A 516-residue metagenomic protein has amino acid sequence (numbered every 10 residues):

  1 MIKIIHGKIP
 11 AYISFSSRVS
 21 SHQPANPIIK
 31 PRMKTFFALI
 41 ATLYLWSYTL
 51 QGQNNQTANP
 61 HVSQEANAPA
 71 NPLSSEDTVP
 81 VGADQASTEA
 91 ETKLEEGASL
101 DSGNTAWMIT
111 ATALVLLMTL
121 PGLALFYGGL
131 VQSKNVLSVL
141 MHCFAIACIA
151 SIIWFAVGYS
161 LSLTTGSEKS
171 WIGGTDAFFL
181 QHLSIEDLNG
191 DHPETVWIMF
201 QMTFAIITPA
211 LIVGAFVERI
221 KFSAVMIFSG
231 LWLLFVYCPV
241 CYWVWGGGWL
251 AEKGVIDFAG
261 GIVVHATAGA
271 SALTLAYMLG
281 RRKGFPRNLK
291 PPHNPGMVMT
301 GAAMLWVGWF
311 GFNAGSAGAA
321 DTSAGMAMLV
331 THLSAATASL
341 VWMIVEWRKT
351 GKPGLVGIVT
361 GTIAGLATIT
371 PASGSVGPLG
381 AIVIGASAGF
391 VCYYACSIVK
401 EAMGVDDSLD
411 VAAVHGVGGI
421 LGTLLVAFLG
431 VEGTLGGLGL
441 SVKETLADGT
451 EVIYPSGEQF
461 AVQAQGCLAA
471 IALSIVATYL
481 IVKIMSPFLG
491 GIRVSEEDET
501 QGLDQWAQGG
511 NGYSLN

Functional and structural regions predicted by a protein language model:
M1-P31: N-terminal secretory signal peptides that target proteins for export/translocation
M33-F37: Start-transfer (signal-anchor) and selected internal transmembrane alpha helices of multi-pass inner/ER membrane
A38-W46: Bacterial N-terminal signal peptides
S47-T49, K483: Juxtamembrane cytosolic interface motif at the C-terminal end of transmembrane helices
G52-N54: Boundary at the C-terminal end of the N-terminal hydrophobic targeting segment
N59-N516: Glycine- and aromatic-enriched membrane alpha-helices
